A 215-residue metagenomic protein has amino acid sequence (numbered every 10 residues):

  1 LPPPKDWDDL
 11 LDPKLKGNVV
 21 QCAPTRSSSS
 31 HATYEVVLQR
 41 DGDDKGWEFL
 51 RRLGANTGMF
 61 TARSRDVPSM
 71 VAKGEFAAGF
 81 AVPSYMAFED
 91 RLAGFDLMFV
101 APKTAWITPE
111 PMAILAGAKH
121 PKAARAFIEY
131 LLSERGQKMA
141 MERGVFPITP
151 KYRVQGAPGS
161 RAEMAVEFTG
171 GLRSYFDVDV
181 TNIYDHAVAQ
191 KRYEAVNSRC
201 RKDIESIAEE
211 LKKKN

Functional and structural regions predicted by a protein language model:
L1-E75: Extracytoplasmic ligand-binding site segments that recognize negatively charged/polar headgroups
K14, A23, D41, G54-T57 (+7 more regions): Sec/Tat-exported extracytoplasmic proteins
N18-C22, A78-A81, M98-A101, A113: Structural recognition of the beta-strand scaffold that forms the well-ordered cores of secreted hydrolase catalytic
F49-G54, F60, R91-A118: Periplasmic-binding protein-like
A72, A77-D96: A ligand-binding cleft/hinge motif common to bilobed small-molecule-binding domains
L115-D177, T181: Mature extracytoplasmic/periplasmic domains
R173-N215: Conserved C-terminal helix/tail region of periplasmic/extracytoplasmic solute-binding proteins
